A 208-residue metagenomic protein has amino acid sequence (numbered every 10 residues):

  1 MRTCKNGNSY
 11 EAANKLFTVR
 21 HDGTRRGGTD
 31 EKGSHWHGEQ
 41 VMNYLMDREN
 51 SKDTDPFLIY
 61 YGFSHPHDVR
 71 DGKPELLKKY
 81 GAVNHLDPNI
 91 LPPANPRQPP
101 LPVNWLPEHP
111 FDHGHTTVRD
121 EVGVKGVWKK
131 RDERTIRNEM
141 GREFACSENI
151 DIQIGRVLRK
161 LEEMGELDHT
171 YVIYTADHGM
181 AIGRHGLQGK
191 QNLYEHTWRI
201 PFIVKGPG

Functional and structural regions predicted by a protein language model:
M1-R2, N6, E11-R25: Active-site segment of extracytoplasmic enzymes that catalyze sulfate/phosphate-ester chemistry
T24-E31, H35, Y44-G208: Active-site-proximal cap/lid insertion segments
